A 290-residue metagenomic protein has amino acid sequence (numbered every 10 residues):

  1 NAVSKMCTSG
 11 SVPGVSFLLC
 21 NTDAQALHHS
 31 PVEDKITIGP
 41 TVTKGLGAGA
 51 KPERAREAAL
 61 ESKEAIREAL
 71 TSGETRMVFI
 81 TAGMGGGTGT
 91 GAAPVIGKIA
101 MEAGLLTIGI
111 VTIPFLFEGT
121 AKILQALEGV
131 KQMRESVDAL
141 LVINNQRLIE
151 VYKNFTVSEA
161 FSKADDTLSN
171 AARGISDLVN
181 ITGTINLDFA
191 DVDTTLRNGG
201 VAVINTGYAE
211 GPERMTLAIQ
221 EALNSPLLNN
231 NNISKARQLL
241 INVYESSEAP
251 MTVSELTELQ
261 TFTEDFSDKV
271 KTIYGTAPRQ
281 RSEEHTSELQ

Functional and structural regions predicted by a protein language model:
N1-Q290: Tubulin/FtsZ superfamily GTPase core signature
